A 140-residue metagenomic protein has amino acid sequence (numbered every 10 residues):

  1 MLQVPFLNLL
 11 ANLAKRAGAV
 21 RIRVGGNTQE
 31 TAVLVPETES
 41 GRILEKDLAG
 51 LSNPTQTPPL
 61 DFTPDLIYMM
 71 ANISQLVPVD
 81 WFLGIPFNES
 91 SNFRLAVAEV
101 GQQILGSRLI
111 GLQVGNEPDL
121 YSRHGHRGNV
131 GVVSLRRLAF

Functional and structural regions predicted by a protein language model:
M1-Q113, D119-Y121, V130-F140: Non-catalytic accessory regions flanking glycosidase/transglycosidase catalytic cores in CAZymes
G125-R127: Short, solvent-exposed loop/turn segments at secondary-structure boundaries
